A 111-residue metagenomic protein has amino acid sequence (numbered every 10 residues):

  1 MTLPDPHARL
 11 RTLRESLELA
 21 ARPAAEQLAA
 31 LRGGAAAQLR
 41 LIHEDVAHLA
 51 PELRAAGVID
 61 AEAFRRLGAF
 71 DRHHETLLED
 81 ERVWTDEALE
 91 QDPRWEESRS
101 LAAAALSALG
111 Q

Functional and structural regions predicted by a protein language model:
M1-A50: Short terminal alpha-helical segments
L13, I42, F70-H73, A105: Generic structural signal of hydrophobic/aromatic residues within well-ordered alpha-helices of folded domains
A20, A24-L28, L53, L77-W84 (+1 more regions): Secondary-structure edge/capping motif, primarily at the C-terminal ends of alpha-helices and the immediately following
E26, A30-G33, E87-E90, R94 (+1 more regions): Solvent-exposed, non-transmembrane amphipathic alpha-helical segments
G34-A35, V58, A69, Q111: Intrinsically disordered, low-complexity regions
H48-L101: Amphipathic protein-protein interaction modules
S100-Q111: Short, charged, intrinsically disordered terminal tails
